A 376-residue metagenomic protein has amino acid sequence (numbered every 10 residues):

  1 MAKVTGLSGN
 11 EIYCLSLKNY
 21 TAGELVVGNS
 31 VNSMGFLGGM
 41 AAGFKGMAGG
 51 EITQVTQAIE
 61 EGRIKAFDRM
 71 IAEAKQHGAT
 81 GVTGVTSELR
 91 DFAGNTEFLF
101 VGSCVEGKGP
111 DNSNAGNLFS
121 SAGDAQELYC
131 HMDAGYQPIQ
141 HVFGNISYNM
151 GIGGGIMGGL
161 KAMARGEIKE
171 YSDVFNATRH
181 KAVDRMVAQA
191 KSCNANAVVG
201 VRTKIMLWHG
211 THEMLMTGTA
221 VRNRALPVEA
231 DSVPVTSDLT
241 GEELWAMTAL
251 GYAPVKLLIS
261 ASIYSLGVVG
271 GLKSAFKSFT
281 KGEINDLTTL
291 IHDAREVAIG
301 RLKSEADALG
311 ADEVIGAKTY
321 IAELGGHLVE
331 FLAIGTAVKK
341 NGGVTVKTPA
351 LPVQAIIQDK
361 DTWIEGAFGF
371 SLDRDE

Functional and structural regions predicted by a protein language model:
M1-A48, I52-V55, F98, S103-Y171 (+5 more regions): Intrinsic disorder/low-complexity detector
L17-N19, I71-A79, F92-T96, H131-Y136 (+6 more regions): Short, low-complexity cationic-aromatic patches
V26, G39-V85, G158-V201, L258 (+1 more regions): Short, well-ordered alpha-helical segments
S30, T86-L89, I146, R202-I205 (+2 more regions): Residues that line or immediately flank small-molecule/substrate-binding pockets and catalytic motifs
G62, R69, E73-D111, T178 (+2 more regions): Hydrophobic, ordered structural segments
